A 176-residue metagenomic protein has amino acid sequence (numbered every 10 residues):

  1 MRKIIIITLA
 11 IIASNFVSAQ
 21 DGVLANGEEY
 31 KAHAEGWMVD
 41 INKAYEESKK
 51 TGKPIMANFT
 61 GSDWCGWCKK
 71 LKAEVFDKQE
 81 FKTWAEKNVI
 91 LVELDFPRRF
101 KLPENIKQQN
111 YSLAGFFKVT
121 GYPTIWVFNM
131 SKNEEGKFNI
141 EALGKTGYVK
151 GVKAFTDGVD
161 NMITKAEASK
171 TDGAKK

Functional and structural regions predicted by a protein language model:
I4-A13: Sec-dependent N-terminal signal peptides
N15-A19: Sec/Tat signal peptide C-region and signal peptidase I cleavage site
Q20-A34: N-proximal helix/coil linker or "cap" segments that precede and/or mark the start of modular domains
E35-M38, T60, E74, F81-Q108: Thiol-based oxidoreductase modules, predominantly thioredoxin-like and allied folds used for disulfide exchange
W37-I55, A85: A short beta-strand-turn-helix
G52, T60-W64, G121: Short pre-active-site segment immediately N-terminal to redox-active cysteine/selenocysteine motifs in thiol-based
T60-F76: Conserved redox-active cysteine motifs that mediate thiol-disulfide chemistry, especially di-cysteine Cys-X(1-2)-Cys
E74, S112-A174: Non-catalytic, surface beta->alpha helical segment in thiol-disulfide oxidoreductase systems
